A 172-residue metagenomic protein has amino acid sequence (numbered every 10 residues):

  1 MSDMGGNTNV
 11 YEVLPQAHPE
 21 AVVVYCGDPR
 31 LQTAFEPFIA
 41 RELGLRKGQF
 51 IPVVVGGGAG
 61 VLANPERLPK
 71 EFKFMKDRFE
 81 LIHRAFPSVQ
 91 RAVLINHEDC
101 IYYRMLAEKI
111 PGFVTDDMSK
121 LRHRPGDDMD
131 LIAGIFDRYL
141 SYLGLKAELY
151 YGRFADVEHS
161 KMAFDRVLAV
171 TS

Functional and structural regions predicted by a protein language model:
M1-F35, G56-D77, L81-P87, I101-S172: Divalent-metal-activated hydrolytic enzyme cores
A17, R46-K47: A short, structural micro-pattern
E36-L43: Short Gly/aromatic-enriched secondary-structure transition segments
L43-L45, A85: Short glycine/proline-enriched loop/turn "hinge" motifs that connect secondary-structure elements and lie
Q49, S88-R91: Loop/turn elements at helix/coil->beta-strand transitions in domains of secreted/extracellular proteins
Q49-G56: Short, contiguous, well-structured surface segments enriched in hydrophobic/aromatic residues
R91-D99: Histidine-centered catalytic micro-motifs
